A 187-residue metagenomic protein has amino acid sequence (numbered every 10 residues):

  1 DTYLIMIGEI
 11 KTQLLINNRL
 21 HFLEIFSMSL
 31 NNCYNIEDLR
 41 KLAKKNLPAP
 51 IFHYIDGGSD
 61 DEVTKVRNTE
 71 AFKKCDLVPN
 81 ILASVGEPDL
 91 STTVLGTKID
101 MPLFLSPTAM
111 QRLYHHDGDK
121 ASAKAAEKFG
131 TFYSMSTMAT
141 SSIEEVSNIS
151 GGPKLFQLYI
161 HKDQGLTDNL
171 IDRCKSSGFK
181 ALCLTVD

Functional and structural regions predicted by a protein language model:
T2-I10: Extreme N-terminal basic, low-complexity initiation segments that serve as generic localization/processing leaders
Y3, L14, N18-L20: N-terminal amphipathic/hydrophobic targeting modules at extreme N-termini, encompassing cleavable Sec/SRP-type signal
F26-G96: An N-cap/entry alpha-helix motif that binds or orients negatively charged groups
P48, L105, A126, L184: Conserved, mostly hydrophobic/aromatic
L103-S106, Y133-M135, K154-L158, L182: Hydrophobic faces of well-ordered beta-strands that scaffold small-molecule active sites in alpha/beta enzyme cores
H116, M135-G151, K162-N169: Active-site-adjacent beta->alpha loops and helix N-cap segments on the catalytic face of soluble alpha/beta enzymes
N169-D187: Alpha/beta enzyme core
